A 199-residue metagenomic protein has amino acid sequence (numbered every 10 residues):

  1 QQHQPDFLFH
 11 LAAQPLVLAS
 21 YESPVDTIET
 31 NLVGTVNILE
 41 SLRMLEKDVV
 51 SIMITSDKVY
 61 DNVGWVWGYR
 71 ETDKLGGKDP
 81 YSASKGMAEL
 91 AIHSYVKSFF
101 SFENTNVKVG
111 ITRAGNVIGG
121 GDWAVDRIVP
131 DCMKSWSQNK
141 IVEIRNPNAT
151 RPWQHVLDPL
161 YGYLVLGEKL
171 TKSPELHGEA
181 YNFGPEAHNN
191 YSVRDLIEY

Functional and structural regions predicted by a protein language model:
Q1-T30: NAD(P)H-binding glycine-rich loop region in Rossmannoid oxidoreductase-like domains and their noncatalytic homologs
P5-L11, M53-T55, N182: Rossmann-fold scaffold of SDR-type NAD(P)-dependent oxidoreductases
E22, T30-V33, D79, W123 (+3 more regions): Residue-level signal for the nucleotide or nucleotide-sugar donor/cofactor binding architecture
E22-E40, M44, V49-V50, V59-V117 (+1 more regions): Catalytic helix-loop patch of NAD(P)-dependent Rossmann-fold dehydrogenases
T72-K74, F99-K108, C132-I144, K172-S173: A short C-terminal helix-loop "cap" of Rossmann-like NAD(P)-dependent dehydrogenase/epimerase domains
N116, W136-Y199: C-terminal substrate-binding subdomain of Rossmann-fold SDR/epimerase-dehydratase oxidoreductases
